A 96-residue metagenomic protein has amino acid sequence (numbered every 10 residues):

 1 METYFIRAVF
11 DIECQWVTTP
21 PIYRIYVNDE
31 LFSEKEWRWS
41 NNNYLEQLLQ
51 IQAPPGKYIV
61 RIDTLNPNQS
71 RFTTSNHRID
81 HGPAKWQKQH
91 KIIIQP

Functional and structural regions predicted by a protein language model:
M1-V27, S33, E46-Q47, A53-P96: Beta-strand-rich recognition domains
E30-N41: Solvent-exposed serine/threonine-rich low-complexity stretches and specific carbohydrate-binding patches
